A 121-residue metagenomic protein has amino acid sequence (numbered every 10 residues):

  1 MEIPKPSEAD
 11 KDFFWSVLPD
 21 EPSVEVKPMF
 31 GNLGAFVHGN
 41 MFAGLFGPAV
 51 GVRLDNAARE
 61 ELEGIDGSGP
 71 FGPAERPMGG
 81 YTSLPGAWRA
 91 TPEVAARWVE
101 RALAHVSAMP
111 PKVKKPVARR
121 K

Functional and structural regions predicted by a protein language model:
M1-K121: Charge-dense, helix-prone N-terminal extensions
